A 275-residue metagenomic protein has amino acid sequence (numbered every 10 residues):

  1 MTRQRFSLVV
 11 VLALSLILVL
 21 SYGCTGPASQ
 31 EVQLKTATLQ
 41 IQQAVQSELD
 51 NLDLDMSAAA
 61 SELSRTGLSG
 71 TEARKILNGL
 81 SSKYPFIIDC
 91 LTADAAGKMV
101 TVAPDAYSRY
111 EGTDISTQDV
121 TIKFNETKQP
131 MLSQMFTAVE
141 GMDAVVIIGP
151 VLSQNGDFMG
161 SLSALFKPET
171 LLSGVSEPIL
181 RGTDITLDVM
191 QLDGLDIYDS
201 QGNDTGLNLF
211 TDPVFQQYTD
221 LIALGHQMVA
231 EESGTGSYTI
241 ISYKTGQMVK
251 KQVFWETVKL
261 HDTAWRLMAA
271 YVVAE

Functional and structural regions predicted by a protein language model:
M1-V10: Bacterial N-terminal signal peptides that target proteins for export
V10-S21: Bacterial N-terminal signal peptides
C24-S69, S82, F86, A144-V146 (+4 more regions): Juxtamembrane extracytoplasmic/periplasmic/luminal helical "stalk" adjacent to the first N-terminal
N51-S57, G79-T101, Q129-P130, E177-G202 (+2 more regions): Short N-terminal helix-loop-first-beta-strand/juxtamembrane motif that initiates sensory/input modules
G70-Y84, S161, L165-Q216, E275: Solvent-exposed, extracytoplasmic
L80-M142, D196-T219: Extracellular/periplasmic ligand-sensing ectodomains of membrane signal-transduction proteins
V102-L171, E177-P178, E232-K250: Extracytoplasmic/periplasmic ligand-binding sensor regions of membrane-associated signaling proteins
V214-E275: Extracellular/periplasmic juxtamembrane segments that couple receptor/chemosensory ectodomains to their
